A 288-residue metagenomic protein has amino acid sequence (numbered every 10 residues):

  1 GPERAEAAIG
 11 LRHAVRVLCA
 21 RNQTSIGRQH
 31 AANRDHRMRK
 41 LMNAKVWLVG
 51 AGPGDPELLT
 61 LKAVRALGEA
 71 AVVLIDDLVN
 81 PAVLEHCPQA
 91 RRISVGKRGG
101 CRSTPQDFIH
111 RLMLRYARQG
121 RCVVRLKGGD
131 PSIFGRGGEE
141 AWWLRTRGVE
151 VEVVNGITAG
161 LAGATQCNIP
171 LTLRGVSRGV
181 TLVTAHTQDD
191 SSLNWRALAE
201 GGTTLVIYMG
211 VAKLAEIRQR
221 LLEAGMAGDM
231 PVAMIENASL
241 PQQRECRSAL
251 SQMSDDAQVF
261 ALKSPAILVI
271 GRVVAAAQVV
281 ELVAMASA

Functional and structural regions predicted by a protein language model:
I9, V15-V17, I26: Hydrophobic alpha-helical signal/anchor motif
N22, N33-H36: Intrinsic-disorder-associated, low-complexity terminal segments enriched in Asp/Asn/His/Tyr and depleted of Lys/Arg
M38-P56, L61-V154, A162, Q252-S254 (+1 more regions): Class I S-adenosyl-L-methionine
N43-L48, R118-V123, G179, T187-A288: A contiguous loop/helix-start segment that scaffolds small-molecule binding in enzyme catalytic cores
P81-A82, G99-R102, T158-A162, G179-T181 (+3 more regions): Short gly/pro/ser/thr-enriched loop/turn and capping motifs at secondary-structure boundaries
R91-K97, G148-E152, L171-R178, G225-M234: Short hydrophobic/aromatic-enriched beta-strand-loop microsegments
D130-G201, R244-R247: Class I SAM-dependent methyltransferase SAM-binding "motif I" and its flanking Rossmann-like core
